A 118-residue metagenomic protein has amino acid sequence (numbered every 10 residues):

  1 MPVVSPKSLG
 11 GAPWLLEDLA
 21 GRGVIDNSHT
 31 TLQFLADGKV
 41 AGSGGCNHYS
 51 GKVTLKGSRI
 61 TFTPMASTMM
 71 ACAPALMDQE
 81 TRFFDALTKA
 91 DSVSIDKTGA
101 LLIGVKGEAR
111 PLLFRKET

Functional and structural regions predicted by a protein language model:
M1-T118: Lipid interaction determinants
